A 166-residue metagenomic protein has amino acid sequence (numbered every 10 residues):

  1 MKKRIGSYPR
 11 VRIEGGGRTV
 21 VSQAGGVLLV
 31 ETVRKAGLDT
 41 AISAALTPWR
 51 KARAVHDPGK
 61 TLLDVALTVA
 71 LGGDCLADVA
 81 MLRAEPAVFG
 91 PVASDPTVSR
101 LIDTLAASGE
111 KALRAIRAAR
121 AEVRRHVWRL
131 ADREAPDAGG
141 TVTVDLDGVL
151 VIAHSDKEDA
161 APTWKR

Functional and structural regions predicted by a protein language model:
M1-R166: Dynamic "connector" segments at or just before major functional cores
